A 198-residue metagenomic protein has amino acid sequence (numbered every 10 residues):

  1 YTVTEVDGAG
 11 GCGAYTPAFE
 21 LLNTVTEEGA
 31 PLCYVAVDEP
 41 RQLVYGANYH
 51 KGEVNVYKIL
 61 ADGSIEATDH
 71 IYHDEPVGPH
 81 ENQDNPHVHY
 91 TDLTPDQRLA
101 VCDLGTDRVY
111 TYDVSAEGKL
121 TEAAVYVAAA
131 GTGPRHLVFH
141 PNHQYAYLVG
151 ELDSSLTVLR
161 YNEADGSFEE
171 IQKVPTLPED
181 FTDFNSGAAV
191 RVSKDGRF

Functional and structural regions predicted by a protein language model:
T2-V6, G46-Y49, V101-L104, H140 (+1 more regions): Conserved beta-strand positions in repeat-built beta-propeller and related beta-rich domains
G8-C12, G52-N55, D107-V109, S154-L156: Structural signal for beta-propeller blades
A14-A18, Y57-E66, Y112-K119, L159-S167: Short loop/turn segments immediately following beta-strands, especially the blade-tip and inter-blade linker loops
L21-Y90: Asp-box/WD-like beta-propeller blade repeats and closely related beta-sheet repeat scaffolds
V25-E28, Y72-H73, H80-Q83, V125-A130 (+2 more regions): Surface loop/turn motifs at the tips and blade-to-blade linkers of beta-strand repeat domains
P31-C33, H87, G105, G133 (+1 more regions): Beta-rich catalytic cores
V37-R41, L93-D96, P141-H143, K194-D195: Residue-level detector of Asp-centered blade-edge/turn motifs that repeat once per structural unit in beta-propeller
